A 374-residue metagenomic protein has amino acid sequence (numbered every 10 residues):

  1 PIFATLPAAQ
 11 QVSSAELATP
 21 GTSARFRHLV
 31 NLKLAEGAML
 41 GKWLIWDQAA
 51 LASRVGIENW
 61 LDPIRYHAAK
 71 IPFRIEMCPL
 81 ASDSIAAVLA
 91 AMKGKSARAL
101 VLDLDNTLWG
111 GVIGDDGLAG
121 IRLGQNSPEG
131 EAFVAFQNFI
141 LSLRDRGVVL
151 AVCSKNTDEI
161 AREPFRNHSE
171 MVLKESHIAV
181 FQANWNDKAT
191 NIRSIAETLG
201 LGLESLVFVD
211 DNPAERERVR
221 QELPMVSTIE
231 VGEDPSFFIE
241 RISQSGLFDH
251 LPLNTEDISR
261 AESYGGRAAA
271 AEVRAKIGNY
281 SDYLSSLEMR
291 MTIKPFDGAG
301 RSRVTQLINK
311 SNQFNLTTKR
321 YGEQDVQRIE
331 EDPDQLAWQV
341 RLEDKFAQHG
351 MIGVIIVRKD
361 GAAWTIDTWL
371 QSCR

Functional and structural regions predicted by a protein language model:
I2-V101, L108-W109, G114-A119, A214 (+1 more regions): Extracellular glycan-modifying ectodomains
T19-A24, I229-D282: Acyl-donor-binding surface of acyltransferase catalytic domains
L108-N138: Active-site neighborhood of HAD-like aspartate-dependent phosphohydrolases
G120-P128, H168-D187, S194, L370-C373: Glycine-rich phosphate-binding "P-loop"
A135-S169, F181-Q182, P295, G300-R303 (+5 more regions): Substrate-recognition element of Asp-dependent hydrolases with the DxDx(T/V) motif
I192-P213, V219: Conserved Lys-Pro-Asp/Glu-containing loop-to-beta segment of HAD-superfamily phosphomonoesterases, centered on
V273-D297: Conserved N-terminal entry element of GNAT/NAT acetyltransferase domains
M351-R374: Acyl-donor binding region in acyl/amide transferases
